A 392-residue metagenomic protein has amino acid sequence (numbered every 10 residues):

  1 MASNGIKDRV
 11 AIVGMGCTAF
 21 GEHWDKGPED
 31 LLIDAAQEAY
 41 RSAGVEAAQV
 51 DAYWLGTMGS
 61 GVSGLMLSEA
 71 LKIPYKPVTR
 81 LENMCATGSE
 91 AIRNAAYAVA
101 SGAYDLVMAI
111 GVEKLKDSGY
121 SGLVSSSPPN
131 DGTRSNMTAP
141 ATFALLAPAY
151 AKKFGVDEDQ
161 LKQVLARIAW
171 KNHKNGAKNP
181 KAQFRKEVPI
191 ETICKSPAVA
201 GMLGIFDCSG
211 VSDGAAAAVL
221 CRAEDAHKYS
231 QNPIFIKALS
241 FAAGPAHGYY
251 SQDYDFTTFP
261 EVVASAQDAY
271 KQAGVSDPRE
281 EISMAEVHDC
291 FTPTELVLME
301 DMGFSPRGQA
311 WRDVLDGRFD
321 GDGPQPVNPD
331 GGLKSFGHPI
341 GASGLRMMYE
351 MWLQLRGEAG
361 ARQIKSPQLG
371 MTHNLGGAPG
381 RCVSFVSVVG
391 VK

Functional and structural regions predicted by a protein language model:
M1-A86, Y150-Q160, V164, Q183-P189 (+4 more regions): Conserved active-site "lid/cap" helical segment
M1-E29, K153, A166-R167, A198-A264 (+8 more regions): Condensing-enzyme catalytic core mediating Claisen C-C bond formation in acyl metabolism
N4-I6, G56-I110, K114-F143, F184-G210 (+3 more regions): Conserved catalytic cysteine-centered active-site region of acyl-thioester-dependent Claisen-condensing enzymes
A47-G56, P77-R80, V107-G111, K162-W170 (+5 more regions): Beta-strand segments within the central parallel beta-sheet cores of soluble alpha/beta enzyme folds
G59-A70, G248-D253, H288-R312, P339 (+1 more regions): Short glycine/threonine-rich loop-to-helix capping motif typified by GTGT followed within a few residues by an Asp-Pro
N83-E113, P140-N179, A218-E224, F336-A359: Active-site-proximal alpha-helical scaffold in enzymes
D255-V263, Q267-P293, D301-F304, S335-P339: Extended C-terminal subregions enriched in glycine
E295-L355: C-terminal hydrophobic structural anchor segments that stabilize assembly/packing rather than catalytic chemistry
